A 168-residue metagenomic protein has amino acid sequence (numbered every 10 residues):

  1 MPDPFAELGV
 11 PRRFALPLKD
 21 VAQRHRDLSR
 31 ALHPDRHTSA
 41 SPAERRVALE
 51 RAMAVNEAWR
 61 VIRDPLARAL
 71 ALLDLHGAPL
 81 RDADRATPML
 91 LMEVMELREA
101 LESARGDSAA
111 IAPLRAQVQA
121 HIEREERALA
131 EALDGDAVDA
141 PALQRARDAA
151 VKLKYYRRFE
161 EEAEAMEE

Functional and structural regions predicted by a protein language model:
M1-R36, M95: N-terminal J-domain/J-like co-chaperone modules of DnaJ/Hsp40 proteins
D3-A6, V10, T38-E50, A54-E57 (+2 more regions): Acidic/histidine-rich catalytic neighborhood
V10-R12, K19, L32, R36 (+5 more regions): Alpha-helical solenoid scaffolds in eukaryotic macromolecular assemblies
F14, H25, H33, W59 (+5 more regions): Hydrophobic/basic alpha-helical segments enriched in Actinobacteria
L16-K19, P42-R46, E50, R81-P88 (+3 more regions): Short, solvent-exposed segments of well-ordered alpha helices
P17-L32, R46-L70: J-domain helical core
D64-E96: Helix-adjacent hinge/juxtasegments
L97-E168: Accessory regions outside conserved functional cores
